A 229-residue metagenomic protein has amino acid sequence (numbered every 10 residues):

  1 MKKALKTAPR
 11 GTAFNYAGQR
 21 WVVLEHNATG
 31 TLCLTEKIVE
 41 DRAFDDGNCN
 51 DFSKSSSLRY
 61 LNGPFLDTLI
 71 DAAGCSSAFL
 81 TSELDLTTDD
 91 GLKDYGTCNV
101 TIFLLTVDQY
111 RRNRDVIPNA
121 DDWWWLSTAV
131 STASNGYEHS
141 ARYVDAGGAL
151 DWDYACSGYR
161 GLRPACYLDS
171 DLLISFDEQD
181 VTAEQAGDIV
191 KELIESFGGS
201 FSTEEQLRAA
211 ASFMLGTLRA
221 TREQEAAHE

Functional and structural regions predicted by a protein language model:
M1, R222-E229: Short intrinsically disordered terminal tails
M1-D188, E195: Collagenous Gly-X-Y triple-helix signature in extracellular proteins
G148-A149, E192, A209, E225: N-terminal secretory targeting and juxtamembrane "stalk" segments of secreted and cell-surface proteins
V190, Q206-G216: An amphipathic alpha-helical micro-motif enriched in hydrophobic residues with embedded/adjacent acidic residues
G198-Q206: Charged, low-complexity interaction regions
